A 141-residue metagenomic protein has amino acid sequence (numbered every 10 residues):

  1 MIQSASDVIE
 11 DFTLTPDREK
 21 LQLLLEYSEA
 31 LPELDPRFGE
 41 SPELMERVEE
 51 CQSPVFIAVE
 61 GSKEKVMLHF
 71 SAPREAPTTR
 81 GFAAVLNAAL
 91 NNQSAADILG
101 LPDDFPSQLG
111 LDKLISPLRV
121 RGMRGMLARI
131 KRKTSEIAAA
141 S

Functional and structural regions predicted by a protein language model:
M1-M45: Extended low-complexity intrinsically disordered regions
D7-I9, T13, P77, M123-G125: Surface/interface-facing alpha-helical segments and adjacent flexible terminal/loop regions used for partner/assembly
D7-V8, G81-V85: A general alpha-helix detector
L14-D17, P73-T78, L118: Structural motif
K20, S53, T78-F82, S94 (+2 more regions): Amphipathic alpha-helical interface surfaces
R37-S62: Structured beta-strand/loop patches that form or line metal/cofactor-binding pockets in enzymes
E60-P77, N87-N91: Conserved interaction-surface patches within small, structured recognition/assembly domains
A96, L101, P106-S141: C-terminal binding/interaction regions
